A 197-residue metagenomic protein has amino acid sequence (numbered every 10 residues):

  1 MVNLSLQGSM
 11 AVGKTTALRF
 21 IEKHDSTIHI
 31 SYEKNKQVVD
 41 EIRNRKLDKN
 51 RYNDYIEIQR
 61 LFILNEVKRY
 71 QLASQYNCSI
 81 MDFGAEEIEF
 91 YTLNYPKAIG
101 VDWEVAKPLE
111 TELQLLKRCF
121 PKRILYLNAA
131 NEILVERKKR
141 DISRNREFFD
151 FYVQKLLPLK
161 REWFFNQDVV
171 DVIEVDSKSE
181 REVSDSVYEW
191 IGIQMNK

Functional and structural regions predicted by a protein language model:
M1-N3: Pre-Walker A (Motif I) flank of P-loop NTPase domains
L6: Hydrophobic anchor at the beta1->P-loop junction of P-loop NTPases
S9: P-loop (Walker A) phosphate-binding loop of NTP-binding proteins
V12: ATP-binding Walker
T15: Walker A/P-loop
E22-K68: Conserved substrate/cofactor phosphate-moiety recognition/catalytic segment in nucleotide-dependent phosphotransferases
M81-I142: ATP-dependent NMP and nucleoside kinases share a basic, alpha-helical "lid"
E136-K197: NTP-dependent small-molecule kinase module
